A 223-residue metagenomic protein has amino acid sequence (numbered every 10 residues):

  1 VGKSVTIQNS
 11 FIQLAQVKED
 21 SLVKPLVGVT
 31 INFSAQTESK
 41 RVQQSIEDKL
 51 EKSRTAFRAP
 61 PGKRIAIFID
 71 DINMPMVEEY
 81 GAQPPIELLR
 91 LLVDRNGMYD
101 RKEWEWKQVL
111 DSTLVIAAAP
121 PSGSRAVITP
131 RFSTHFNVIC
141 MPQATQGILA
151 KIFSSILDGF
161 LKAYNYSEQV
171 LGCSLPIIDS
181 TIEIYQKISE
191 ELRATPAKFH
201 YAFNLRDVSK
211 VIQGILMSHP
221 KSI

Functional and structural regions predicted by a protein language model:
V1-I31: Walker A/P-loop
T6-F11, V42-I46, E79-Q83, K102-E105 (+3 more regions): Short coil/turn segments at secondary-structure boundaries
A15, I46-T55, I69-V109, T113 (+2 more regions): Conserved catalytic/switch belt of AAA+ P-loop NTPases
Q16, K24-G28, L110, G123-G147: A short helix-turn-beta junction within AAA+ P-loop NTPase domains corresponding to the substrate/partner-engaging
V29-T37, A118-A119, N137-L149, L171: Conserved AAA+ ATPase "SRH/arginine-finger" region at the nucleotide-binding site
S34-G62: Short glycine-rich substrate-engagement loop in P-loop NTPases that contacts/grips substrate
E38-S39, K63-L92, R125-F132, Q146: Conserved AAA+/SF3 P-loop NTPase catalytic/coupling segment centered on the Walker-B
R64, D71, D111, C140-I223: Conserved AAA+ ATPase small/helical "lid" subdomain
